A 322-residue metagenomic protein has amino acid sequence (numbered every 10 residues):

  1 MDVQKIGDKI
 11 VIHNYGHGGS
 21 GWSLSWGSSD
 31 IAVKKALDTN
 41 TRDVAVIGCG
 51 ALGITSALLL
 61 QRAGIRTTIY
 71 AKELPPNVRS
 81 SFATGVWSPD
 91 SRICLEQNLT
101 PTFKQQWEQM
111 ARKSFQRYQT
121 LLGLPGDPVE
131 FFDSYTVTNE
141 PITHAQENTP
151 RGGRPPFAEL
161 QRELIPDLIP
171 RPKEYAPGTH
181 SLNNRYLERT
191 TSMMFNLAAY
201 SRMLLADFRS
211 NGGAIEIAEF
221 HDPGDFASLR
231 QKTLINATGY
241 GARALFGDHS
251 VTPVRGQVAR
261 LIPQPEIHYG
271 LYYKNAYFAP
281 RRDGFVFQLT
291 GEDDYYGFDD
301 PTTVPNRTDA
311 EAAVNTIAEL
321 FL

Functional and structural regions predicted by a protein language model:
M1-D8, S80-F82, T120-R202, A206: Flavin (FAD/FMN) cofactor-binding and adjacent substrate-gating region of FAD-dependent oxidoreductase domains
M1-D8, W22-L24, D30, A45 (+4 more regions): Active-site substrate-recognition segment that forms the wall of the catalytic cavity or substrate channel
N14-A36: Conserved mid-domain beta->alpha element of the FAD-binding
G18, I142, Y240-G241: Short glycine-rich anion-binding loops that position phosphate/pyrophosphate groups of nucleotides and phosphorylated
S20-G27, E96, T102-K113, L187-M203 (+1 more regions): Short beta-strand to alpha-helix junction loop
W26, V33-L37, T179-H221, A227-T233 (+1 more regions): Helical element adjacent to the flavin cofactor pocket in flavoenzyme catalytic cores
D38-D43: Short helix-loop-beta connector
I47, P76-P89, C94-Q119, P125-D127: Glycine/small-residue-rich interface belts in oligomeric ring/scaffold proteins and their assembly partners
